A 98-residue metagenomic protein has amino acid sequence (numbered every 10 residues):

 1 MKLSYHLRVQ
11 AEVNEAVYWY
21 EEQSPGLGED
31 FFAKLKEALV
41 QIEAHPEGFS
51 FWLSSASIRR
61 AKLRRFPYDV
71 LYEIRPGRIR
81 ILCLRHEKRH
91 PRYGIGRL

Functional and structural regions predicted by a protein language model:
M1, F31-K34, I42, R65 (+1 more regions): Non-catalytic effector/regulatory segments
M1-K34: Arg/Lys-rich, positively charged N-terminal/basic patches that mediate binding to nucleic acids
N14-V17, I58, I79, L84-H86: A generic structural signal for ordered secondary structure
E15, W19-E22, Q41-A44, I74: Conserved amphipathic alpha-helical interaction elements at protein-protein interfaces in regulatory, energy-coupling
E22, G26, A44-F51, H90: Charged, solvent-exposed alpha-helical segments that act as regulatory interaction surfaces
E29, F66-D69, E73-L98: Enriched for short, Lys/Arg-rich terminal
K36-E37, A44-R78: Basic/aromatic recognition patch in beta-strand/loop cores that engages polyanionic ligands
